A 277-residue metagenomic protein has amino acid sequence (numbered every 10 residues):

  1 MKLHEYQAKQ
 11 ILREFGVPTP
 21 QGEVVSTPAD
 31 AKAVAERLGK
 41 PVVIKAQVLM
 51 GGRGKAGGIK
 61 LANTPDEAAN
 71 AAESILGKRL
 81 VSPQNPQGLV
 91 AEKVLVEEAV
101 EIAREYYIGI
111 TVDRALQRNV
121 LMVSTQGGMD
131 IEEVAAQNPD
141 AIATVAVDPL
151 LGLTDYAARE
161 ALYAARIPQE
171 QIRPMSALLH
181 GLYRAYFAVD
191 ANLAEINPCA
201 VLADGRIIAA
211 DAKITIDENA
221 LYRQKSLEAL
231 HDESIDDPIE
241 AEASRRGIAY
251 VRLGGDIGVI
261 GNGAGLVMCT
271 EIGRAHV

Functional and structural regions predicted by a protein language model:
M1-E195, A200-R274: ATP-dependent carboxylate/acyl-activation modules
